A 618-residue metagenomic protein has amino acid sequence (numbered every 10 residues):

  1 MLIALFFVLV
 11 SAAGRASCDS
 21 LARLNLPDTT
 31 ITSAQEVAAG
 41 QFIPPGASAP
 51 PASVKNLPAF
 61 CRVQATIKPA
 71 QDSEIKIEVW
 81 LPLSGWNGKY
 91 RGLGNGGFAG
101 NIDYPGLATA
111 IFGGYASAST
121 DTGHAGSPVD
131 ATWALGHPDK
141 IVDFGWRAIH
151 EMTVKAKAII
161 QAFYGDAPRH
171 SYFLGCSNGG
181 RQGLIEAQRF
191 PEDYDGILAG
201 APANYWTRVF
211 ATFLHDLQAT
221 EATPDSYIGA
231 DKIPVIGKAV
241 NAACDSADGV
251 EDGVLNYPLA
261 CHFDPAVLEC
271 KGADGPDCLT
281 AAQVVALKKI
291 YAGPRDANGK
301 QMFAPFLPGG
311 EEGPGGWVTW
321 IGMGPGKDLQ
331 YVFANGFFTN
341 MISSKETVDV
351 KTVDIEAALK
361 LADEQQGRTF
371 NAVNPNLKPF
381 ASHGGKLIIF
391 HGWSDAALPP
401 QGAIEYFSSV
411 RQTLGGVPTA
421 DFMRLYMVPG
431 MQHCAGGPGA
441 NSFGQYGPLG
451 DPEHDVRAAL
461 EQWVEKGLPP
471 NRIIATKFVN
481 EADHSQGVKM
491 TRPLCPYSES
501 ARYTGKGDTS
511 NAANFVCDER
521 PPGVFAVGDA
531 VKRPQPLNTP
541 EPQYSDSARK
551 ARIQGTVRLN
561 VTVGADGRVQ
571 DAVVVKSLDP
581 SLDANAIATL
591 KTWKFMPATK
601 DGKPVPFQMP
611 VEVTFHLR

Functional and structural regions predicted by a protein language model:
V10-K89, Y104-P105, G237, V250-E251 (+5 more regions): Catalytic-loop region of hydrolases
N87, N95-P168, A211-T212, A219-T220 (+2 more regions): Cap/lid segment of the alpha/beta-hydrolase catalytic domain
N101, G175-I185: Glycine-rich nucleophile elbow surrounding the catalytic serine of serine-hydrolase chemistry
I141, I185-A187, E192-R295, M427 (+1 more regions): A catalytic-pocket lid/entrance helix-loop region that shapes and gates access to the active site across common
D166-S177: Alpha/beta-hydrolase fold nucleophile elbow
I389-H391: Short beta-strand/loop motif that positions the catalytic acidic residue of the alpha/beta-hydrolase fold
A397-Q401: Conserved alpha/beta-hydrolase "acid-adjacent" motif
S510-N511, V516-R618: Charge-biased low-complexity segments
